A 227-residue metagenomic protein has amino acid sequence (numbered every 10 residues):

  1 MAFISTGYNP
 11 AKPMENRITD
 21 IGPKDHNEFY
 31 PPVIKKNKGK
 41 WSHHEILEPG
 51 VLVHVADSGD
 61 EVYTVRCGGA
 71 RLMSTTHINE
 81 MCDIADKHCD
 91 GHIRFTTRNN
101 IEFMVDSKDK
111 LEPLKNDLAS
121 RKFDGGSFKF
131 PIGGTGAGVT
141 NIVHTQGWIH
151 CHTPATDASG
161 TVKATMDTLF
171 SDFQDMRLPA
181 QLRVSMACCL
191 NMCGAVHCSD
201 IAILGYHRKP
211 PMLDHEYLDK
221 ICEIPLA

Functional and structural regions predicted by a protein language model:
M1-I18: Intrinsically disordered, low-structural-confidence terminal and linker regions
A2, G39, Y63-I221: Small-residue-enriched alpha-helical segments and adjacent helix-cap loops that form tight helix-helix packing
T6, A11, F29-V33, H44 (+2 more regions): Generic signature of intrinsically disordered, low-complexity segments enriched in small/polar residues
M14-R17, H26-Y30, L114, T165 (+1 more regions): Generic structural signal of hydrophobic/aromatic residues within well-ordered alpha-helices of folded domains
T19-M73, N141-G147, C151: Short glycine-/aliphatic-rich beta-strand segments at the starts of folded cytosolic domains
P225-A227: Beta-strand/loop-dominated core regions that host nucleotide or nucleotide-derived cofactor-binding catalytic loops
